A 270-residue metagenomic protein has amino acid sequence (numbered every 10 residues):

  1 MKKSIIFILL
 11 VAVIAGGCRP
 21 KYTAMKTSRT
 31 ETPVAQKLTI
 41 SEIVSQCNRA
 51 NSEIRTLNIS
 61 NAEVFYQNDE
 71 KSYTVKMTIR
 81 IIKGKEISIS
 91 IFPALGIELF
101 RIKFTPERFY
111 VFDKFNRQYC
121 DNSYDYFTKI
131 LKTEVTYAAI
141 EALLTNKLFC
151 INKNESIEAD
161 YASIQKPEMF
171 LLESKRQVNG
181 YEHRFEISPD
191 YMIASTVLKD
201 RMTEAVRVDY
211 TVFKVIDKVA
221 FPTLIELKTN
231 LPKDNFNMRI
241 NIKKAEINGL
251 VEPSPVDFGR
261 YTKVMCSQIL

Functional and structural regions predicted by a protein language model:
M1-S4, P20: Positively charged n-region of N-terminal signal peptides that target proteins for export
I14-G17: C-terminal motif of bacterial Sec signal peptides marking the signal peptidase cleavage site
R19-A24, S156-I269: Gly/Pro-enriched, hydrophobic low-complexity segments that function as extracytoplasmic propeptides/linkers
R19-K71, S267-L270: N-terminal leader/targeting segments and the immediate start of mature chains
L57-N61, T74, I97, I102-P106 (+3 more regions): Extended beta-sheet lipid-handling architectures
E86-A138: An acidic-aromatic
F115-Y181, R260, I269: Flexible, processing/modification-adjacent segments and terminal tails in exported/periplasmic/extracellular proteins
